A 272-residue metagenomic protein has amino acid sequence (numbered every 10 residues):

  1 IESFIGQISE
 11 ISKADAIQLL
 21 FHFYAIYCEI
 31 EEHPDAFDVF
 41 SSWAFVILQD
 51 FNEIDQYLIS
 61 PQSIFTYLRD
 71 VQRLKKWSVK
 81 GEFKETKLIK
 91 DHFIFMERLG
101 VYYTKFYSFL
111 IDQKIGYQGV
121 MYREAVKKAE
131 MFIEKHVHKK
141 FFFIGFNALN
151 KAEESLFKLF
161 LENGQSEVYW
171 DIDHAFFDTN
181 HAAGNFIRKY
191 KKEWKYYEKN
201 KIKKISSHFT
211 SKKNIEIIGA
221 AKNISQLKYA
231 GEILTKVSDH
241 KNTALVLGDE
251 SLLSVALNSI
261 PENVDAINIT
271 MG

Functional and structural regions predicted by a protein language model:
I1-G272: Nucleic acid-machinery interaction/catalytic patches
